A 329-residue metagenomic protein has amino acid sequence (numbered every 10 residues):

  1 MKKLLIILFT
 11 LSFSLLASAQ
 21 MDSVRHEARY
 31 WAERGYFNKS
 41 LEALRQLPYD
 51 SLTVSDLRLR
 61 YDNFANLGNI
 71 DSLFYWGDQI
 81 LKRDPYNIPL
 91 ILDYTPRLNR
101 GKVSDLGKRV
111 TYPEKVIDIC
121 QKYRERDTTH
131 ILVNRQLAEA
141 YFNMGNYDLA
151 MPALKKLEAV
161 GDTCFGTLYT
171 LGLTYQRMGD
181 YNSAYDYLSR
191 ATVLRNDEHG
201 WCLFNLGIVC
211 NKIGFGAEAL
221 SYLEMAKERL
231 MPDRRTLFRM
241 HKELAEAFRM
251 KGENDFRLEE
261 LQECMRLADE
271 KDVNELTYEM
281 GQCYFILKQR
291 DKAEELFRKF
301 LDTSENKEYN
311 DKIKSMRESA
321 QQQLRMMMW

Functional and structural regions predicted by a protein language model:
A17-Y75, K82-D93, N99-V103, V110-T111 (+1 more regions): N-terminal leader/linker segments that initiate helical-solenoid repeat arrays
D22, S55, P89, L132 (+5 more regions): Start-of-helix register in tetratricopeptide repeats
E33, N66-L67, R100-K102, N143 (+6 more regions): Register position in tetratricopeptide repeats
F37, I70, S104-L106, P113 (+5 more regions): TPR-repeat structural position
L59, D93-Y94, L132, Q136 (+7 more regions): Canonical tetratricopeptide repeat
I286, D291-W329: Terminal, low-structured helical/coil segments at or just beyond the last alpha-helical repeat
